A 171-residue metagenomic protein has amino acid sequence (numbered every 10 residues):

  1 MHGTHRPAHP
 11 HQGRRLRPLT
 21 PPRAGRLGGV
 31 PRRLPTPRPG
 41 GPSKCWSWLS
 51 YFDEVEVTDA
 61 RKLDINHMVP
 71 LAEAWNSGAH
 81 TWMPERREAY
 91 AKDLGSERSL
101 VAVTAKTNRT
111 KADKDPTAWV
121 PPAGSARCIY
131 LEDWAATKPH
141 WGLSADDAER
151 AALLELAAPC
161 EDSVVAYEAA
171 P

Functional and structural regions predicted by a protein language model:
M1-E54: Aromatic-lined ligand-binding clefts that engage carbohydrates, nucleic acids, or primary amines
W48-P171: Domain-level detector of nuclease and nuclease-like folds in predominantly extracellular/periplasmic contexts
